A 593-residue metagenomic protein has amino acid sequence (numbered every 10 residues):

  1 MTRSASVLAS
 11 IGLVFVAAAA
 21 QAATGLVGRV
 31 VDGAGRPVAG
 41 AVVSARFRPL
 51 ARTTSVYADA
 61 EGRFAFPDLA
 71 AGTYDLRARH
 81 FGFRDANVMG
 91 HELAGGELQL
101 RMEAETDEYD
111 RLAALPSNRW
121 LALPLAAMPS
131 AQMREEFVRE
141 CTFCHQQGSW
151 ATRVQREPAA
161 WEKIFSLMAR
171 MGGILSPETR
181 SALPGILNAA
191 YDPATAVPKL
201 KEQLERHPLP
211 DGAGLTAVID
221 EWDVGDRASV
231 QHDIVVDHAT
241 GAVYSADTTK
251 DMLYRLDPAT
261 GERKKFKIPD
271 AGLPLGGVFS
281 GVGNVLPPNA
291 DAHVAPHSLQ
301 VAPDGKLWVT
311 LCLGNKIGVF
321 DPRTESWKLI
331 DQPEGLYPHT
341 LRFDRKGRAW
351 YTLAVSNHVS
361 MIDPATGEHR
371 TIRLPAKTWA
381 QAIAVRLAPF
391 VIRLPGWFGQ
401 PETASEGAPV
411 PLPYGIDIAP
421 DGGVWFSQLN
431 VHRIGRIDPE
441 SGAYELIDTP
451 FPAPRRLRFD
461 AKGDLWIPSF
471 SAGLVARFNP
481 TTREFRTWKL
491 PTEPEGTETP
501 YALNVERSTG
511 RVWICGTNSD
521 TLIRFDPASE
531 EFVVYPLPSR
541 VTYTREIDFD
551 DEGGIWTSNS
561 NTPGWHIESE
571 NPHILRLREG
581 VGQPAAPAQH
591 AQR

Functional and structural regions predicted by a protein language model:
V27-V38: Structural motif
R48-A51, T73, R77-M89: A short, solvent-exposed loop/turn motif at the edges and junctions of modular extracellular/periplasmic domains
R48-R63: Short, acidic Ser/Thr/Gly-rich low-complexity loop/linker segments typical of extracellular and cell-surface proteins
F137-G148, L183: The canonical Cys-X-X-Cys-His
R227-A239, G272-P303, E334-K346, W379-D421 (+3 more regions): Beta-rich, blade/repeat-based domains predominating in secreted/periplasmic proteins but also intracellular
V243-T249, A292, V309-L313, W350-V355 (+6 more regions): Conserved beta-strand positions in repeat-built beta-propeller and related beta-rich domains
D257-G261, D321-E325, D363-G367, D438-G442 (+3 more regions): Short loop/turn segments that connect beta-strands within beta-propeller blades
T544-R593: Blade-level signature of beta-propeller repeat domains, shared across WD40, Kelch, NHL, RCC1 and BNR/Asp-box propellers
